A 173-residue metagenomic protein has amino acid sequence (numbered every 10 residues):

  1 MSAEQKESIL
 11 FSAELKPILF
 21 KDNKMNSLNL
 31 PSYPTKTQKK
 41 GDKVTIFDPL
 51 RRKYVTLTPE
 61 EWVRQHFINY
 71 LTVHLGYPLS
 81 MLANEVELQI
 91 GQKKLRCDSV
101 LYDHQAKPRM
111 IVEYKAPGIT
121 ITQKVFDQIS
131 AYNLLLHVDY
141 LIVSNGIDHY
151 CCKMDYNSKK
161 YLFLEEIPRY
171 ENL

Functional and structural regions predicted by a protein language model:
S2-E4, A13-E14: Short, low-complexity, charge-dense intrinsically disordered segments
M25-Y140, I147-L173: A short, conserved, highly charged catalytic patch centered on acidic carboxylates
